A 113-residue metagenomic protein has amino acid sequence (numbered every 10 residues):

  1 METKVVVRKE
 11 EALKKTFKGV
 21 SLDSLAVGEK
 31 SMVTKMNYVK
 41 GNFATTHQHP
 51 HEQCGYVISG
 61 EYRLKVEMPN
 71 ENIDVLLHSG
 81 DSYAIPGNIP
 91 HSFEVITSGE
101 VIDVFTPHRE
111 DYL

Functional and structural regions predicted by a protein language model:
M1-K30: A short, N-terminal "cap"/entry segment at the start of jelly-roll beta-barrel domains of the cupin/DSBH fold
M32-H49: Conserved short histidine dyad/triad with adjacent acidic residue
A44-T46, L64-K65, I85, P90-I96: Short beta-strand His + acidic residue motifs that chelate non-heme Fe in jelly-roll/DSBH and cupin folds
H51-E67: Glycine- and acidic-residue-biased ligand/ion/polar-headgroup-sensing regions
I58-S59, H78, T97: A cytosolic small-molecule/anion-sensing beta-strand core signal
P69-G87: Short acidic-glycine-tyrosine-enriched beta hairpin
G87-D111: Ligand-binding loop in jelly-roll beta-barrel domains
